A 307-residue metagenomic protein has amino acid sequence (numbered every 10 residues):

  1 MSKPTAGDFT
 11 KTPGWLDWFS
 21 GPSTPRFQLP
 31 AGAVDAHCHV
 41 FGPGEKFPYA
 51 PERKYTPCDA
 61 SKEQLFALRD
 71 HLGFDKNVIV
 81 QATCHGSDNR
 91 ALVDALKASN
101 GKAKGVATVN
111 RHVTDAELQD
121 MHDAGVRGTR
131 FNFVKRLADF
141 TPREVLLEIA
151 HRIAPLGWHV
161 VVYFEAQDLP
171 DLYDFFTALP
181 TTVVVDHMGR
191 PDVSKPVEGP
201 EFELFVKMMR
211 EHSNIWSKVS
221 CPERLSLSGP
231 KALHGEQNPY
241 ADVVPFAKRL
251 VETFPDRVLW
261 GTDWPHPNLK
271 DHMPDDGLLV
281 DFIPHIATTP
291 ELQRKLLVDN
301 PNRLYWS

Functional and structural regions predicted by a protein language model:
S2-G32, D59-K76, P255-R257, N268-S307: Mid-to-C-terminal alpha-helical segments outside catalytic/metal-binding sites
T5, F9-T12, P142-W260: Catalytic pocket-lining loop regions of alpha/beta-barrel enzymes, especially the amidohydrolase/enolase/GH5 lineages
V34-C38, N77-V80, A103-A107, T129-F131 (+4 more regions): Hydrophobic faces of well-ordered beta-strands that scaffold small-molecule active sites in alpha/beta enzyme cores
H37, R69, L92, M121 (+7 more regions): Conserved, mostly hydrophobic/aromatic
H39, A82-T83, T108-H112, N132-R136 (+4 more regions): Active-site beta-loop-alpha junctions enriched in small/polar residues
A50-G86, K102-T108, V126-V134, W158-V160: Divalent metal-dependent hydrolysis catalytic cores, especially in the metallo-beta-lactamase
D59-L68, H112-M121, E144-L146, E201: Short, acidic/polar
T114-Y163: Hydrophobic alpha-helical segments and helix pairs
